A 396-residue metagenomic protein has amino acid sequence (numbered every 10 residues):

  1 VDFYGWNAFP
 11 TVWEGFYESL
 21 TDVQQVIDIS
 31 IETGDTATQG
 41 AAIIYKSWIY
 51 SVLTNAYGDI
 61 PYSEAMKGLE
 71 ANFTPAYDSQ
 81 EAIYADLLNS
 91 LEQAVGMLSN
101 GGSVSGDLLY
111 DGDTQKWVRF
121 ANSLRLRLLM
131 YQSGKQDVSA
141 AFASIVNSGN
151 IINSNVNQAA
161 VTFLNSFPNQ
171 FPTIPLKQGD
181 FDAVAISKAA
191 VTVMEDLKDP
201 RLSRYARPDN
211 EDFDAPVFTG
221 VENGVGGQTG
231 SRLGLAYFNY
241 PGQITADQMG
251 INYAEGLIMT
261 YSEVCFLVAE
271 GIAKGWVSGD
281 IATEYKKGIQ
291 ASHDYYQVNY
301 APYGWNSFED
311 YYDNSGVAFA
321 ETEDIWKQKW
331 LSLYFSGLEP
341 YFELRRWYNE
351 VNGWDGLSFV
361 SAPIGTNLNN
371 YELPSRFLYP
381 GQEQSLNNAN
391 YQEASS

Functional and structural regions predicted by a protein language model:
V1-Y45, I49-Y300, F319-T322, Q328: Structured, solvent-exposed acidic/aromatic patches
H293, Q297-S396: C-terminal functional modules
